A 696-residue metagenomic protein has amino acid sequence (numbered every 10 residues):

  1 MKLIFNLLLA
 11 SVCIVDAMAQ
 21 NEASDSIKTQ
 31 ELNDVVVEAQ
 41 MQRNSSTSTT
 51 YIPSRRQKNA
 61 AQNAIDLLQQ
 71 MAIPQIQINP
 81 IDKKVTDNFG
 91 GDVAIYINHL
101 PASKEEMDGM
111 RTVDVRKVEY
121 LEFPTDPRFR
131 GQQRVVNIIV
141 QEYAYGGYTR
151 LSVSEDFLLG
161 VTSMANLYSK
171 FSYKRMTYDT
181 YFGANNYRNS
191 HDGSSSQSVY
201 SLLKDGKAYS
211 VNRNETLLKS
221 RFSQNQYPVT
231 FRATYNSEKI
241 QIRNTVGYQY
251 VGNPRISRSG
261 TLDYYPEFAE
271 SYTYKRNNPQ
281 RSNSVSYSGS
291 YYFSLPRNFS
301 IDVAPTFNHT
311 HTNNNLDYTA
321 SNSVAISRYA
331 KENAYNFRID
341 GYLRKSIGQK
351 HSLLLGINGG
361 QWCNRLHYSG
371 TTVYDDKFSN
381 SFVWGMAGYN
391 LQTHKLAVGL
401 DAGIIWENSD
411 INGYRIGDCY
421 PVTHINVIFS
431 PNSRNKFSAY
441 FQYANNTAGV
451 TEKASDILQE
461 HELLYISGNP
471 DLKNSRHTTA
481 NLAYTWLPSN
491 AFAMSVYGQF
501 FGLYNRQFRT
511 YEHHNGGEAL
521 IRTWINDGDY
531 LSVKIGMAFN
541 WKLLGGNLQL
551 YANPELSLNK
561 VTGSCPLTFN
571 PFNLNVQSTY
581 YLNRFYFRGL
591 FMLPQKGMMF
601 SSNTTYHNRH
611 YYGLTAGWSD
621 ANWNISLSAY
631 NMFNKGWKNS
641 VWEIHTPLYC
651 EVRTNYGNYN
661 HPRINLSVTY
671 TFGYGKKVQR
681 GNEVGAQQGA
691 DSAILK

Functional and structural regions predicted by a protein language model:
L8, A19-S259, R276-N308, Y342-K350 (+9 more regions): Membrane-proximal, glycine/serine-rich, low-complexity loop/turn segments characteristic of large bacterial
G109-M110, F157-L159, K219-N225, N277-N283 (+9 more regions): Replace "Gram-negative outer membrane beta-barrel proteins" with "bacterial and organellar outer membrane beta-barrel
Y168, P554-N559, N575-S619, W623-V652: C-terminal beta-barrel architecture of Gram-negative outer-membrane proteins
N189-G193, N253-S259, T312-Y318, W362-Y368 (+10 more regions): Outer-membrane beta-barrel proteins
S195-D205, S259-A269, Y318-I326, G370-D376 (+7 more regions): Flexible, surface-exposed loop regions and adjacent strand-edge segments of Gram-negative outer-membrane beta-barrel
Q226-N253, K275-Y414, Y420-H424, S430 (+5 more regions): Face-selective signature of the C-terminal outer-membrane beta-barrel domain
N336-R338, S467-N469, K473, T479 (+3 more regions): Outer membrane beta-barrel strand-and-loop segments of large Gram-negative receptors, especially TonB-dependent
W406-I411, R415, C419, S433-T478 (+2 more regions): Surface-exposed extracellular loop regions of Gram-negative outer-membrane beta-barrel proteins, predominantly
